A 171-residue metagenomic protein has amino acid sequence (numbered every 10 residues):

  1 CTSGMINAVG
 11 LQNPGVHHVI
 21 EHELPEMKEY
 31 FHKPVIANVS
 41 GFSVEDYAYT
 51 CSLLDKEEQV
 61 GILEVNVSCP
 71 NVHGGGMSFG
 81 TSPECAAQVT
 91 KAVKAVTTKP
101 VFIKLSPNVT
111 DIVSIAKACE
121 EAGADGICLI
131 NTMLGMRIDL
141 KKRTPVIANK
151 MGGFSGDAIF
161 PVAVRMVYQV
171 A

Functional and structural regions predicted by a protein language model:
C1-K33: Glycine-rich, positively charged N-terminal anion/phosphate-binding segment
E21, E29-Y30, F42-A171: Alpha/beta enzyme core
